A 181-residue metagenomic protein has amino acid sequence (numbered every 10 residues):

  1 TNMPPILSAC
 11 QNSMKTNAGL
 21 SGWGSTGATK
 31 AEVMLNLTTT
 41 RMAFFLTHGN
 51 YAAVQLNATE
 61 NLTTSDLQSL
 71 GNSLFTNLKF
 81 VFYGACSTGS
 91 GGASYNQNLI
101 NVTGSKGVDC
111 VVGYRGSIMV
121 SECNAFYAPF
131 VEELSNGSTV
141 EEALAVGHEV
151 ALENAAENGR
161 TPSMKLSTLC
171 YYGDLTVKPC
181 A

Functional and structural regions predicted by a protein language model:
T1, S69-G89: Long, low-complexity, intrinsically disordered polar/charged segments
T1-A58, Y83: A domain-level signal for caspase-like cysteine endopeptidase catalytic cores and their zymogen-processing architecture
M3-N12, T59-S69, A93-L99: Well-ordered, non-membrane alpha-helical segments in soluble/globular domains
G27-A28, L62, S138: Short coil/turn linker and secondary-structure boundary residues
L35-T38, S73-T76, G104-K106: Extracellular/periplasmic catalytic domains that process cell-envelope and extracellular macromolecules
G49-T76: A short, glycine/acidic-enriched catalytic loop
F80, G84-A181: Active-site-proximal C-terminal subdomain of hydrolase catalytic domains
